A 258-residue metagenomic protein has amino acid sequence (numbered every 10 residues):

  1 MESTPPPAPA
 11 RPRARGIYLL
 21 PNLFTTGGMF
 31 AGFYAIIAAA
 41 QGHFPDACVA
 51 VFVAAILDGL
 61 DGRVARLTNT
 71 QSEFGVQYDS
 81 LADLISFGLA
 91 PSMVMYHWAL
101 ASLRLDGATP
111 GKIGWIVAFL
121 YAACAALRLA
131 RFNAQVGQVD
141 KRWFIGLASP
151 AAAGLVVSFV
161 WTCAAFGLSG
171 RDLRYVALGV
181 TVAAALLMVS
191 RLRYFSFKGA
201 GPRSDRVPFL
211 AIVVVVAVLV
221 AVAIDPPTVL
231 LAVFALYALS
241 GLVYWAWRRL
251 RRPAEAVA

Functional and structural regions predicted by a protein language model:
M1-G59, Y244, A254, A258: Topogenic membrane-insertion module of multi-pass membrane proteins
M1-P9, K141-A258: C-terminal membrane-associated helical module and adjoining short loops/tails
P6-G16, A40-D46, Q71, G75 (+4 more regions): Short juxtamembrane and helix-loop transition motifs at transmembrane-helix boundaries in membrane proteins
L20-T25, L67-L129, V160: Multi-pass membrane catalytic core of lipid/isoprenoid biosynthesis enzymes
F30, I56, L60, V64 (+2 more regions): Active-site His/Glu-centered metal-binding helix of metallohydrolases
F33-I36, V53, L57, P91 (+3 more regions): Alpha-helical transmembrane segments of polytopic integral membrane proteins, especially the permease/helical cores
Y34-V49, P91-I116, F159-V176, A223-P227: Helix-coil boundary and interhelical linker segments in multi-pass alpha-helical membrane proteins
W115-G154: Hydrophobic, well-structured mid-protein blocks that either form specific transmembrane helices
